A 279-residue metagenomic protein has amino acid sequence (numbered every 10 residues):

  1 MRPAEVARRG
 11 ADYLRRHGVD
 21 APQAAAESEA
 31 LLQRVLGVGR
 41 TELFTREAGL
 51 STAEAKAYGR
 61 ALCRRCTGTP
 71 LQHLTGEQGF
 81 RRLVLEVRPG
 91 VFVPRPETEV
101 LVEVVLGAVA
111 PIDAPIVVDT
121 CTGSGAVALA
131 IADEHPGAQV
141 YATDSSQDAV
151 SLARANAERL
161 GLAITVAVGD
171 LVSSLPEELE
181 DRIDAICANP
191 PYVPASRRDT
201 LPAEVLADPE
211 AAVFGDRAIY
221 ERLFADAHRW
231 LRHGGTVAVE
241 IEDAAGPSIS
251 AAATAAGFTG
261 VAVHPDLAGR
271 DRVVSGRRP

Functional and structural regions predicted by a protein language model:
M1-T41, L50: Non-catalytic accessory regions of SAM-dependent methyltransferases
A30-G107: Conserved AdoMet
L43, L74-T75, L201, V205 (+1 more regions): Short clusters of hydrophobic/aromatic residues that line enzyme substrate/ligand-binding pockets
V84, Q139, A163-T165, T259-A262: Conserved beta-strand segments of alpha/beta enzyme cores
P96-R198, P202, R222, A244: Conserved SAM/SAH cofactor-binding pocket of Class I
T143-V150, A203-R232, T236, I241-A245: Glycine-rich S-adenosyl-L-methionine
D243-A256: Short alpha-helix
T254-P279: Core SAM-dependent methyltransferase catalytic element
